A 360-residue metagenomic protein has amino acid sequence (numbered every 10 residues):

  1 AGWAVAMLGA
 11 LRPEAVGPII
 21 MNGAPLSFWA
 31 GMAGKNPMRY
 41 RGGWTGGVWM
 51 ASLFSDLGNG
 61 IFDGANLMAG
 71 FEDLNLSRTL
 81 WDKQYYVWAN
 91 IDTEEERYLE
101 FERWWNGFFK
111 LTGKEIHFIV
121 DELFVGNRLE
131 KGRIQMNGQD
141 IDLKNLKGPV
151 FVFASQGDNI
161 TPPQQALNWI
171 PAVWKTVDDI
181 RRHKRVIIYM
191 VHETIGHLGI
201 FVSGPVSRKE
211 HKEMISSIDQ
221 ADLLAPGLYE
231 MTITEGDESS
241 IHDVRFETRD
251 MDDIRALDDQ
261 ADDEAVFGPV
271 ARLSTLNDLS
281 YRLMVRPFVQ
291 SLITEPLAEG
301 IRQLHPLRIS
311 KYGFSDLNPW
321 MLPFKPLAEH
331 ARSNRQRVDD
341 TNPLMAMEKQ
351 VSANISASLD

Functional and structural regions predicted by a protein language model:
A1-L8, V152: Extended, hydrophobic alpha-helical segments in both membrane/secreted and soluble proteins
G2-A4, L26-G31, M38, E130-K131 (+2 more regions): Flexible loop/turn segments at secondary-structure boundaries
V5-K114, H242-T248, D252-R335: Alpha/beta-hydrolase-fold enzymes
I20, F151-F153, I188-M190: Hydrophobic/aromatic beta-strand patches that form the interior of the parallel beta-sheet core in alpha/beta enzyme
F124, R128-G148, P162-D360: Alpha/beta-hydrolase-fold serine-hydrolase catalytic core, especially in secreted/extracellular enzymes
L146, V152-A154, D158: Short beta-strand/loop motif that positions the catalytic acidic residue of the alpha/beta-hydrolase fold
